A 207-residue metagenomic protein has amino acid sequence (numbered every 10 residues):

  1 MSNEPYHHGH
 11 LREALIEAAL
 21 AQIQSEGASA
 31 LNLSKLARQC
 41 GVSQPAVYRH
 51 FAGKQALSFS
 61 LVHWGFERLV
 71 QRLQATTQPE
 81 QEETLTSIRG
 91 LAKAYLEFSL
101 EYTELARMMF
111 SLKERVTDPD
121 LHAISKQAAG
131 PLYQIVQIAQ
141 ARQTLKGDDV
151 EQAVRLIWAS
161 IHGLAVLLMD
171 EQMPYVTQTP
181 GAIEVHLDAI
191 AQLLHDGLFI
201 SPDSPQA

Functional and structural regions predicted by a protein language model:
M1-H10, P202-A207: N-terminal intrinsically disordered/low-complexity leader segments
N3, H63-I88, I124, G130-A141 (+1 more regions): Amphipathic alpha-helical linker/stalk segments
H8, R12, L33, F59 (+7 more regions): Short, structured helix-loop boundary elements
L11-L20, L36, L61-G65, L69 (+2 more regions): Generic hydrophobic, amphipathic alpha-helix propensity
A14, Q22-A56, S60: Helix-turn-helix
S60, Q74-L105, G147, A153-I157 (+1 more regions): Hydrophobic alpha-helical connector segments
S111, D118-H122, K126, A141-A191 (+1 more regions): Hydrophobic/aromatic-rich alpha-helical bundle segments in the mid-to-C-terminal region
